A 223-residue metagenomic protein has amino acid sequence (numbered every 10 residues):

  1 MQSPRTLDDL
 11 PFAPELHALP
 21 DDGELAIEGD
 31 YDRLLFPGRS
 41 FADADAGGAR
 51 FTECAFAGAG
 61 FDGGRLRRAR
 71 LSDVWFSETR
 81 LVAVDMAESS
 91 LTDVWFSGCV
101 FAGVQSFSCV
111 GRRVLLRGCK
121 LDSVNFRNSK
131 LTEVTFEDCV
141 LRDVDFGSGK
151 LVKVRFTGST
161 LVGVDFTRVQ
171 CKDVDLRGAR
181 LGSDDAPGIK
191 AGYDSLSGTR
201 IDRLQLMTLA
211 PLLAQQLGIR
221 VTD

Functional and structural regions predicted by a protein language model:
Q2-D223: Tandem repeat scaffolds
